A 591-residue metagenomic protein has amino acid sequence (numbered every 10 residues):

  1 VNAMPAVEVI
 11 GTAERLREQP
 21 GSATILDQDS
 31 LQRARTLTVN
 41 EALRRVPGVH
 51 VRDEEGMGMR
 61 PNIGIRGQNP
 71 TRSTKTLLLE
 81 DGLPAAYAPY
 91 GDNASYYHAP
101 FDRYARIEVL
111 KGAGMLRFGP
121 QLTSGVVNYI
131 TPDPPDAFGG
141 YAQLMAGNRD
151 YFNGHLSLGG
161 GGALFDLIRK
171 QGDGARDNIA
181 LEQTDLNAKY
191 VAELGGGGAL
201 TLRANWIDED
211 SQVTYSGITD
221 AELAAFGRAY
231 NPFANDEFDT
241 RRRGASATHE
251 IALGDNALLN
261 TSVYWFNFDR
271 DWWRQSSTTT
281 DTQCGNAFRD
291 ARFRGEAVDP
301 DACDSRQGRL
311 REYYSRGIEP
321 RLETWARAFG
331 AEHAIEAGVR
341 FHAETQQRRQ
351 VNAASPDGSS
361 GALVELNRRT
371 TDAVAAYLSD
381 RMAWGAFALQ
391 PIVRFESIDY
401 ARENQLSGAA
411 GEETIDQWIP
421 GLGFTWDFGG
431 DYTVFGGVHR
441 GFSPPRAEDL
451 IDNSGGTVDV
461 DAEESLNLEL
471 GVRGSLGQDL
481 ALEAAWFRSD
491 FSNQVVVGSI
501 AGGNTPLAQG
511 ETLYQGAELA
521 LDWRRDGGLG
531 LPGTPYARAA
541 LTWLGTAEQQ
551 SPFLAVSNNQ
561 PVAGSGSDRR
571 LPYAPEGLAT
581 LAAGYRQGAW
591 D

Functional and structural regions predicted by a protein language model:
V1-Q32, N40, A252: Short, acidic, small-residue-rich periplasmic hinge/interaction motif at the N-terminus of Gram-negative outer-membrane
A3, R321-T324, F329, A383-A386 (+3 more regions): Gram-negative outer-membrane beta-barrel transporters
N40-Y87: Extracytoplasmic beta-strand/coil segments of soluble accessory domains associated with Gram-negative outer-membrane
L83-K111, I130: Short acidic/polar hinge/loop motifs at secondary-structure boundaries that mediate gating or recognition
G139, A146-Q171, R176-T214, D236-G254 (+1 more regions): Transmembrane beta-barrel wall of Gram-negative outer-membrane proteins
L156, A252, L258-S276, Q347 (+5 more regions): Membrane-embedded beta-barrel scaffold of Gram-negative outer-membrane proteins
A199-N205, D239-Q405, L521, L531 (+1 more regions): Face-selective signature of the C-terminal outer-membrane beta-barrel domain
Y313, A328-A343, V364-S489, A582-Q587: Structural signature of Gram-negative outer-membrane beta-barrels, strongest in the C-terminal barrel of TonB-dependent
